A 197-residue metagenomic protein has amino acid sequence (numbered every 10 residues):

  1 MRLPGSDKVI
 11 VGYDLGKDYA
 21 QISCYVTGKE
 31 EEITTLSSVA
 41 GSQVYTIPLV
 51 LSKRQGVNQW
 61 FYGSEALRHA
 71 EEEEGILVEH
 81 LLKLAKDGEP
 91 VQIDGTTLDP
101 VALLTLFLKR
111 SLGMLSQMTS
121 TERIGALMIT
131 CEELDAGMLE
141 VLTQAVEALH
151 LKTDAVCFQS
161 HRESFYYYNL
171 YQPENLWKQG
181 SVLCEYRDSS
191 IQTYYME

Functional and structural regions predicted by a protein language model:
M1-P90, E147, A155-Y167: Early-domain small/polar-rich strand-loop-helix modules and first-structured segments of the mature chain
G5-S6, Y13-Y19, W177-Q192, M196-E197: A short acidic Gly-Thr/Ser loop motif
L77, T97-L108, M138, F158-Q159: Phosphate/oxyanion-binding active-site loops and adjacent basic polyanion-contact surfaces
L104-T119, S164-P173: Phosphate/ATP-binding catalytic cores across multiple sugar-kinase/actin-like superfamilies, primarily ASKHA
S120-E133: Short glycine-rich phosphate-binding loop at a beta-alpha junction
I124-A126, E140-L142, E163: Short, conserved phosphate-binding/catalytic loop or strand-edge motifs used in phosphoryl-/nucleotidyl-transfer
A136-L151: Short, low-complexity, polybasic intrinsically disordered segments
L139-T143, Y167-Q172, Y194-M196: Short acidic, glycine/serine/threonine-rich loops at helix termini
